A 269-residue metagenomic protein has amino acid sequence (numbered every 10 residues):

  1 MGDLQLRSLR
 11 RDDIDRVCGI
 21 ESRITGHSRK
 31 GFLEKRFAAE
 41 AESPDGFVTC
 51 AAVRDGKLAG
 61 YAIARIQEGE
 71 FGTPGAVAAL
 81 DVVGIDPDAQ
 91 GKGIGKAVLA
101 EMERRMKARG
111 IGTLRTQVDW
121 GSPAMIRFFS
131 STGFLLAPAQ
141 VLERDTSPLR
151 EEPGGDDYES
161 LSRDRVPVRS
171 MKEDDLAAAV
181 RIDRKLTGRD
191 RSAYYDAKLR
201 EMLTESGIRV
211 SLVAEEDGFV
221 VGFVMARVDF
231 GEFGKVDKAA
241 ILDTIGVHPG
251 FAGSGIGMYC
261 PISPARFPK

Functional and structural regions predicted by a protein language model:
M1-D12, S147-D174: Conserved N-terminal entry element of GNAT/NAT acetyltransferase domains
S8-D12, G19-G75, D81, L99 (+5 more regions): Acetyl-CoA-dependent GNAT
R10, D86, Q90, D119 (+3 more regions): Residue-level recognition of the GNAT/N-acetyltransferase active site
L80, L114-V118, L242: Conserved hydrophobic beta-strand within the GNAT/NAT acetyltransferase core sheet that lines the active-site cleft
I85, G91-R104, S131, G253-R266: Conserved acetyl-CoA-binding loop-helix of GNAT-fold acetyltransferases
M106-V118, P268-K269: Conserved GNAT acetyl-CoA-binding A-motif
T116-M125, E143: Conserved beta-strand-loop-alpha-helix junction that forms the acyl-donor binding cleft
S130-A139: Conserved acetyl-CoA-binding loop of GNAT-fold acetyltransferases
